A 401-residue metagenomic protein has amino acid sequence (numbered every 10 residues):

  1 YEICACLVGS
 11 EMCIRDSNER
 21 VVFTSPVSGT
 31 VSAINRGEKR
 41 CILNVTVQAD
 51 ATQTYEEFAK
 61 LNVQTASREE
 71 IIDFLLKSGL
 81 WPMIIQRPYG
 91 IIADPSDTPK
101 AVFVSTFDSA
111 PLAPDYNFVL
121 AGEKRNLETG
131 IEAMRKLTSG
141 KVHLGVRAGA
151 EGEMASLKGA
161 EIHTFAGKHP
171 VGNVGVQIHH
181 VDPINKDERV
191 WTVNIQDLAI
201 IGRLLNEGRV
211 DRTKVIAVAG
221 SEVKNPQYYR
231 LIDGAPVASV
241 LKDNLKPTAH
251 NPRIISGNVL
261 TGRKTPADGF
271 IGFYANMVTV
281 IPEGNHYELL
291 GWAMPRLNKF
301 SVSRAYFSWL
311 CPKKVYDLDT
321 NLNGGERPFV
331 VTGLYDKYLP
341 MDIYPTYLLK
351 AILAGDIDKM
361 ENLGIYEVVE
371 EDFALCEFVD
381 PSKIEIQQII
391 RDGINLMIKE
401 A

Functional and structural regions predicted by a protein language model:
Y1-I14: Single conserved hydrophobic/aromatic residue that forms the stacking wall/gate of nucleotide- or nucleobase-binding
G9, D16-A33: Generic structural motif
R20-V21, N35-S239, D243-A401: Buried, small/hydrophobic-residue-enriched core segments of structured protein domains
